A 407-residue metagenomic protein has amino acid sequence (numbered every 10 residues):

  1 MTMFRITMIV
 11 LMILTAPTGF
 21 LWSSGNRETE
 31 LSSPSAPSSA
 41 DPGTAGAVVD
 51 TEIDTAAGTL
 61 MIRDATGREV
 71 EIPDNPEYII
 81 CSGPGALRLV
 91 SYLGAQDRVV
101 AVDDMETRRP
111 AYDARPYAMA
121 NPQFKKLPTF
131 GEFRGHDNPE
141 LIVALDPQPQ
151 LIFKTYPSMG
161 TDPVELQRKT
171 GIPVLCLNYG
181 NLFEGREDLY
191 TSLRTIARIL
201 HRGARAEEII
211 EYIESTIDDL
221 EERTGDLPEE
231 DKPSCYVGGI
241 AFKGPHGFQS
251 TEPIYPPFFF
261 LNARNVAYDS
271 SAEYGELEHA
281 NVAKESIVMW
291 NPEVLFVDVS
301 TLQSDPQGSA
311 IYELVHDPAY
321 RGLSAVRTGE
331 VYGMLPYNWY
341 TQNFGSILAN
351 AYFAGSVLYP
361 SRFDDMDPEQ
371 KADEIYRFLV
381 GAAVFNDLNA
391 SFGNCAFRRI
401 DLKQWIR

Functional and structural regions predicted by a protein language model:
M1-N75: Short, low-complexity disordered leader/linker segments with a strong preference for bacterial N-terminal type II
T66-G94, A241, Q342-N343: Conserved H-X4-D acyltransferase segment
E69, D162-P245, H279, V326-A396 (+1 more regions): Extracytoplasmic substrate-binding proteins
I80-S82, V100-D103, Q150-T155, V174-N178 (+4 more regions): Structural recognition of the beta-strand scaffold that forms the well-ordered cores of secreted hydrolase catalytic
C81-G83, L87-D146, Q150-P157, V266-Y268 (+1 more regions): A short, structured surface patch at a secondary-structure boundary
H136-P149, I213, V282-N291: Short helices/loops that flank or line small-molecule/ion binding pockets
S250-L277: Alpha-helical, coiled-coil/dimerization segments enriched in small aliphatic residues
A267-Y320: Pocket-lining segment of extracytoplasmic ligand-binding domains
